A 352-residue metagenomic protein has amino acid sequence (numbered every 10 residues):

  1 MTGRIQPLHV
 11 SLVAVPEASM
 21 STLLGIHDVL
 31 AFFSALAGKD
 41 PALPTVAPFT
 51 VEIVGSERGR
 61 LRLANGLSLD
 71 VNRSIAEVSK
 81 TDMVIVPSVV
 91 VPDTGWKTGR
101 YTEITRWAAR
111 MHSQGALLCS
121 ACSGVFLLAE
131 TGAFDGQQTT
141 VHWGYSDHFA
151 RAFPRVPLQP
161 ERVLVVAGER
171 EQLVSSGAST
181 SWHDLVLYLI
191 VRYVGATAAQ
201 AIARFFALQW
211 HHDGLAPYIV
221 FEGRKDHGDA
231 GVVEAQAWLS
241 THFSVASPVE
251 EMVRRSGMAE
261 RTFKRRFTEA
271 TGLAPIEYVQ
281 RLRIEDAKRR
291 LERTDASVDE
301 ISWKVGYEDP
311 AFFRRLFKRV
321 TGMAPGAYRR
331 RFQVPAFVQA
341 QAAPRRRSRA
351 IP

Functional and structural regions predicted by a protein language model:
T2-E130: N-terminal functional module of multi-domain proteins
D135-V165, A201-I202: A conserved active-site-flanking secondary-structure segment within enzyme catalytic domains
V156-P160, A196-A201, H212-P217, V245-S247: Short, structured loop/turn "capping" segments at alpha-beta junctions
V166-F205: Conserved anion/nucleotide-ligand pocket segment
I202-Q209, R255: Short acidic/histidine-centered micro-motifs embedded in hydrophobic/aromatic stretches that mark compact functional
L215, V220-S247, V253-S256, E260 (+2 more regions): A short, Lys/Arg-enriched amphipathic alpha-helix from helix-turn-helix/homeodomain DNA-binding modules
S240-T241, A246-L282, S302-A327: Basic/polar phosphate-binding segments, predominantly the helix-turn-helix DNA-binding elements of transcriptional
R293, S297, A311-P352: …primarily DNA-binding HTH/wHTH and HhH modules…
